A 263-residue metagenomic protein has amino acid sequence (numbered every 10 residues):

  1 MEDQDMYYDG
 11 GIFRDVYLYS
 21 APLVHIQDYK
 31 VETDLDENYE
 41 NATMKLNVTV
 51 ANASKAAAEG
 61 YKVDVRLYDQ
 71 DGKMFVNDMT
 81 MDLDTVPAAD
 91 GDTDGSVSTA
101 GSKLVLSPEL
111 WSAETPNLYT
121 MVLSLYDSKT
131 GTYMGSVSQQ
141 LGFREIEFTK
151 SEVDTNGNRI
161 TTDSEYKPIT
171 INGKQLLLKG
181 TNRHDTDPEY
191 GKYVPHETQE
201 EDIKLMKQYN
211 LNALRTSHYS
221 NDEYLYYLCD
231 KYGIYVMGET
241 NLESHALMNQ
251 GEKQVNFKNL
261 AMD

Functional and structural regions predicted by a protein language model:
M1-S217, L228, G233-V236, M262-D263: Secreted/periplasmic carbohydrate-active enzymes, especially glycoside hydrolases
E147, S220-D222, L242-S244: Active-site-proximal loop/turn and secondary-structure-junction residues that shape catalytic pockets, frequently
K179-H184, M237-D263: Aromatic- and acidic-residue-enriched carbohydrate-binding clefts of CAZyme catalytic domains
Q199, D222, F257-A261: Aromatic/hydrophobic pocket-lining residues that form the small-molecule binding cavity in soluble enzyme cores
L225: Aromatic/hydrophobic pocket-lining residues that form π-stacking "cages" and hydrophobic walls in ligand
